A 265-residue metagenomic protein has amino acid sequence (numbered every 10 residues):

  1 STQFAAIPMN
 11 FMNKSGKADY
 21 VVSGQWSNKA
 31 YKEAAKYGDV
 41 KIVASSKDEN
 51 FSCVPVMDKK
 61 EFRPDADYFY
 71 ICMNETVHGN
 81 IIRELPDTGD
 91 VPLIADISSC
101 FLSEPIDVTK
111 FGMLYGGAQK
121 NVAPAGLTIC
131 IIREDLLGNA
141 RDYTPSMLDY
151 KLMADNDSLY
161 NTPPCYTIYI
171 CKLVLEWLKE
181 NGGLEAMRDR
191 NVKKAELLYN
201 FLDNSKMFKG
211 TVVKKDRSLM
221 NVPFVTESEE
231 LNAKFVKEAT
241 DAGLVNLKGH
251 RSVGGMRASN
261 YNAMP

Functional and structural regions predicted by a protein language model:
S1-A18, Q25-Y31: Conserved beta-loop-alpha segment that forms the PLP phosphate-binding cup at the N-terminus of a helix
D19, Y68-C72, I94, Y115 (+1 more regions): Structural motif
A34, S45-F101: Active-site phosphate-binding strand-loop segment of PLP-dependent enzymes
I94, V108-Q119: Conserved active-site segment immediately N-terminal to the catalytic lysine that forms the internal aldimine
A118-Y199, V213: Active-site C-terminal subdomain of aminotransferase-like
F208-A239: Conserved PLP-binding catalytic core of the aspartate aminotransferase-like
V222-S228, L244-P265: Conserved PLP-binding active-site segment of the aspartate aminotransferase-like
